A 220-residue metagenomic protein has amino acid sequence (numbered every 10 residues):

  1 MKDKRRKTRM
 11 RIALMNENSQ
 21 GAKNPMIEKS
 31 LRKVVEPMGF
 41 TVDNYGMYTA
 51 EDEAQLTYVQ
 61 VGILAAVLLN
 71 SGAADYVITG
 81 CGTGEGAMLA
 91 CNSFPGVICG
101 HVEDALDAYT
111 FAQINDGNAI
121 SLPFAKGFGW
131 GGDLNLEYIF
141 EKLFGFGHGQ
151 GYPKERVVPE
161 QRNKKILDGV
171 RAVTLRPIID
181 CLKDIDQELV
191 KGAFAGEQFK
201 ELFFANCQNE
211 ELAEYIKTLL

Functional and structural regions predicted by a protein language model:
M1-R9: Short, Lys/Arg-enriched N-terminal segments with co-localized hydrophobic residues within the first ~10-30 amino acids
R11-V34: N-terminal beta1-alpha1 ligand-phosphate binding loop
M15, T79-G82, I120-A125: Short beta-strand segments
Q20-K23, Y109-E210: C-terminal binding/interaction regions
G39-E53: A short beta-strand-loop structural module common to alpha/beta enzyme folds
Y58-Y76: Short, structured active-site "lid" loops
A74-G80, C99: A short, small-residue-rich loop immediately preceding and capping a beta-strand
G86-C99, E103-D104: Short Gly/Thr/Asp-enriched flexible loops that form oxyanion-binding sites at enzyme active sites
